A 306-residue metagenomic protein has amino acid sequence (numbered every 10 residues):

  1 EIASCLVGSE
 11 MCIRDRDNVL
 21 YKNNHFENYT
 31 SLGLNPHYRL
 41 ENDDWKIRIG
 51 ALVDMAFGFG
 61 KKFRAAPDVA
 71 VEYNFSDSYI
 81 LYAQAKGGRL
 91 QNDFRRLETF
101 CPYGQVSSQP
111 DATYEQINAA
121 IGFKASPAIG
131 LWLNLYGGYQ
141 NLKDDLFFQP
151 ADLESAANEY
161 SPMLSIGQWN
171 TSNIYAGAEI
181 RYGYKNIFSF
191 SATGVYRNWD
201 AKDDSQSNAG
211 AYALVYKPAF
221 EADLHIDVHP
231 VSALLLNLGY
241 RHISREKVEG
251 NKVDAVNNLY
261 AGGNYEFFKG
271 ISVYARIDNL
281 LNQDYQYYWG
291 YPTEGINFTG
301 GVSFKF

Functional and structural regions predicted by a protein language model:
E1-G8, C12-I13: Single conserved hydrophobic/aromatic residue that forms the stacking wall/gate of nucleotide- or nucleobase-binding
E1-S4, P36-Y38, F123, P127 (+1 more regions): Hydrophobic, Leu/Ile/Phe/Ala-enriched alpha-helical segments that form helix-helix packing faces
E10, D17, H25-A56, I187 (+1 more regions): Surface-exposed extracellular loop regions of Gram-negative outer-membrane beta-barrel proteins
I13, K46-R48, D54, G58 (+1 more regions): Exposed, low-structure sequence patches enriched in small/polar residues
D15-S31, F63-E72: Helix-rich catalytic cores of soluble enzyme domains
